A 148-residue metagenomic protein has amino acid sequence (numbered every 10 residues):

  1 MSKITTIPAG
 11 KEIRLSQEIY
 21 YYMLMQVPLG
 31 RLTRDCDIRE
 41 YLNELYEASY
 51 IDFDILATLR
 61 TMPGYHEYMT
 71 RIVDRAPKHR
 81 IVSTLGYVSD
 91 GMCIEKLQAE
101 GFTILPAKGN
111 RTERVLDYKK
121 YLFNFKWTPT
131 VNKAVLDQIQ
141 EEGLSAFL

Functional and structural regions predicted by a protein language model:
S2-L148: Nucleic acid-binding interface residues in structured DNA/RNA-binding domains, emphasizing the DNA-engaging scaffolds
